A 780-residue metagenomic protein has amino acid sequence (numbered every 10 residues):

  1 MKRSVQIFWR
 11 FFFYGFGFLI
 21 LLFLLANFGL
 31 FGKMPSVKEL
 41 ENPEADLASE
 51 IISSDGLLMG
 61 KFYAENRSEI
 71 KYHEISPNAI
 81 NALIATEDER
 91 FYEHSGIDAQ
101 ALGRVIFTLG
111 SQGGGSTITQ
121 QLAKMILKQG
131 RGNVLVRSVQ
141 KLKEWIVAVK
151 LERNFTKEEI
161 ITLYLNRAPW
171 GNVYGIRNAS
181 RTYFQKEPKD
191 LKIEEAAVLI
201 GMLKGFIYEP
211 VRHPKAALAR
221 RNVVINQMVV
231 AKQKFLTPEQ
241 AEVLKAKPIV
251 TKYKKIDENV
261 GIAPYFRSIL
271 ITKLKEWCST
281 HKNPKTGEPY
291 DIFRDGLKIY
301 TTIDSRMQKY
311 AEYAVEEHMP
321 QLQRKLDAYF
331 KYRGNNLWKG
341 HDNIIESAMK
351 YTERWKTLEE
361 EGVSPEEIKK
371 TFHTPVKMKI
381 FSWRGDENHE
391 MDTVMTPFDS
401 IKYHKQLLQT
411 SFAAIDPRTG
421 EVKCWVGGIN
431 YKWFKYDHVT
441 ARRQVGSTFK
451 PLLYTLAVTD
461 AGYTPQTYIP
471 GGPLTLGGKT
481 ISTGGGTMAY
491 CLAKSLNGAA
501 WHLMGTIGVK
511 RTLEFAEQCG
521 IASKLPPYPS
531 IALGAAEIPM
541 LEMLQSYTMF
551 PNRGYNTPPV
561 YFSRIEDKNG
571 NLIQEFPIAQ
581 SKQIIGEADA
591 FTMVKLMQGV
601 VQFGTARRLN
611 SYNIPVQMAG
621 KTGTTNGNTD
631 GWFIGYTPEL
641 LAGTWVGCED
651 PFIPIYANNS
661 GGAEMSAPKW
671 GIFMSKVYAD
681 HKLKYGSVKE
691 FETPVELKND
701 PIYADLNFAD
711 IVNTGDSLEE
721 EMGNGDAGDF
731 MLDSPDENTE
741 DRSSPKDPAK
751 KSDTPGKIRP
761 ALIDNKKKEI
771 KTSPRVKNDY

Functional and structural regions predicted by a protein language model:
M1-I52, R90, L322: N-terminal type II signal-anchor transmembrane helix that functions as the membrane-insertion/stop-transfer segment
L24, S116-V363, E517, A522 (+2 more regions): Non-catalytic, structured segments within soluble enzyme domains
S68-H73, I299, Y403-T410, W433-L452 (+3 more regions): Short active-site loop at a secondary-structure junction that contains or immediately precedes the catalytic residue(s)
L83-I84, M228, A311, T419-G420 (+6 more regions): Active-site SXXK
Y92-A101, Y174-R177, F235-A241, V458-T475 (+2 more regions): Short, well-structured active-site flanking segments
T108-N133, K189, K254-V260, Y265 (+5 more regions): Conserved catalytic neighborhood of penicillin-recognizing serine enzymes
T301, S305-Q321, K350-D416, E421 (+5 more regions): A penicillin-recognizing enzyme superfamily signal
T480-S482, G508-Q545, G554-Y561: Mid-domain, small-residue-enriched loop/turn segments at the edges of structured enzyme/sensor domains
